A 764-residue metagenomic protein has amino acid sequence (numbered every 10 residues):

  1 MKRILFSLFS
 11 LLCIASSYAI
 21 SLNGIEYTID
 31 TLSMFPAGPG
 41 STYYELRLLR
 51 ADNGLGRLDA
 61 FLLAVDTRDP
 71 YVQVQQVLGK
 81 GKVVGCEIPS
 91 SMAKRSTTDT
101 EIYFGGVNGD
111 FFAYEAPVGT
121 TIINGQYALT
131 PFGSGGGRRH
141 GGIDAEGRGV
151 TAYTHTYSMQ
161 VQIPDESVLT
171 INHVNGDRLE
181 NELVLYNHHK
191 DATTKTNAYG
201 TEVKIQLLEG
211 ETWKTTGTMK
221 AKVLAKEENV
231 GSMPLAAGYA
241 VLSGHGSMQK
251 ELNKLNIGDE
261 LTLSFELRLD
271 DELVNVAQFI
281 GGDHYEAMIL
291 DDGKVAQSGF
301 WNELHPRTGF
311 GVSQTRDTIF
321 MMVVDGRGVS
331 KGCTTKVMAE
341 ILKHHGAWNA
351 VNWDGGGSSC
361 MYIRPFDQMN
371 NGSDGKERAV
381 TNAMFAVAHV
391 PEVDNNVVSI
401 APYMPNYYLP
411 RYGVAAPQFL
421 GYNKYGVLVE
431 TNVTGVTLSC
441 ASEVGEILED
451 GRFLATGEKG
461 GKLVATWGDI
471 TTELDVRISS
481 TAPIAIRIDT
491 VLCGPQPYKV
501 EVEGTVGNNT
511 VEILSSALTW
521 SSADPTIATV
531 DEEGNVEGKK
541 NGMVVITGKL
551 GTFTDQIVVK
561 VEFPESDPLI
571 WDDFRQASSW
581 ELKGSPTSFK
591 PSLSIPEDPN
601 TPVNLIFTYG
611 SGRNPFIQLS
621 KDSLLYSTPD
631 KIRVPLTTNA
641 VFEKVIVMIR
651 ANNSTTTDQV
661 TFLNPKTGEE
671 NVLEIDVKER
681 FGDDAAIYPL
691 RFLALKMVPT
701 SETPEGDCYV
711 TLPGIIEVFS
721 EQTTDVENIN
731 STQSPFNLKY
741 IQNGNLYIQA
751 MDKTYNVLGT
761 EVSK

Functional and structural regions predicted by a protein language model:
I20-V241: Zymogen propeptides
N53, Y114-A145, G281-A347, C360-N396 (+1 more regions): Conserved, well-ordered active-site substructure
P391-D573: Extracytoplasmic soluble-region selector
V393-V397, S720-Y747, E761-V762: Residue-level detector of functionally pivotal "anchor" positions at catalytic/ligand-binding pockets or at interdomain
L593-P615: Short carbohydrate-recognition loop motifs
T608-A686, G706: Extracellular ligand-binding interfaces
V634, V672-E721: Extracellular beta-strand ligand-recognition surfaces/modules
Y755-T760: Short, glycine-anchored, charge-dense loop/turn motifs used at functional sites
